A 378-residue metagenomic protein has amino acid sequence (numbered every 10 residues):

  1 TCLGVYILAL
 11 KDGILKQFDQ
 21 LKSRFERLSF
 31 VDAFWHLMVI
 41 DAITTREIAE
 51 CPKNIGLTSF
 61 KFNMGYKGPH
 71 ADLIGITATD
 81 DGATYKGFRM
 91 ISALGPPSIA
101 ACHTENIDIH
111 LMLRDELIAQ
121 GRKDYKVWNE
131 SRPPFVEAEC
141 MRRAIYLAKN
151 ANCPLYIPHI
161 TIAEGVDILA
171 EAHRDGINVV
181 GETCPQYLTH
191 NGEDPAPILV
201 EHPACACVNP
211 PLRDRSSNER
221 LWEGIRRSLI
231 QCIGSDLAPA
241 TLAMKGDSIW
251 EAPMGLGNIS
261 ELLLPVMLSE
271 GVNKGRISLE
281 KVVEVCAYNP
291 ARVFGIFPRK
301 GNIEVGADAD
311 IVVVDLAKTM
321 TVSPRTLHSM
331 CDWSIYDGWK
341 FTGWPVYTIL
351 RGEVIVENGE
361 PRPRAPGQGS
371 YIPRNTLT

Functional and structural regions predicted by a protein language model:
T1-L28: Metal-associated gating/positioning segment near the N- to mid-region
C2-V5, F34-L37, P154-H159: Short catalytic-loop micro-motif centered on adjacent basic/acidic residues
I7-D12, L37-I43, Y66, Y288-P290: Acidic, glycine-rich active-site loops and adjacent beta-strand->loop/helix elements that engage anionic groups
K16-E26, L113-E130, P154, T161-G181 (+3 more regions): Short, electropositive alpha-helical surface patch
R24-V39: A glycine-rich helix N-cap at a beta->alpha junction
I43-I233: Histidine/acidic residue-rich metal-binding segments in metalloenzymes
K123-N152, C205-A206, G224-I233, A238-K318: His/Asp/Glu-enriched, well-ordered alpha-helical/loop segment that forms or immediately abuts the divalent-metal
I249, V305-Y371: C-terminal cap of metal-dependent C-N hydrolases
